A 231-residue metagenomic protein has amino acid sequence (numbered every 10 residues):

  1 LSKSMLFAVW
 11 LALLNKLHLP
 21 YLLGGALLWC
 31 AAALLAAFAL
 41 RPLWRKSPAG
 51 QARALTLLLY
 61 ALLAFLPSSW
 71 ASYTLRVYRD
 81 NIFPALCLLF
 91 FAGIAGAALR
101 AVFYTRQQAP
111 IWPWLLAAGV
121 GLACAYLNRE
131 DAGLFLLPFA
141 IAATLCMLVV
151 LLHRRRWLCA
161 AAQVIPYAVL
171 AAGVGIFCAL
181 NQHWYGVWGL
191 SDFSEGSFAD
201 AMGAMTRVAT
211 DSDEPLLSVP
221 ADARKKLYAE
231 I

Functional and structural regions predicted by a protein language model:
L1-W10, K16: Extracytoplasmic catalytic/substrate-binding loops of multi-pass membrane glycan-assembly enzymes
S2, G24-L28, L62-I94, C124-P138: Multi-pass, polyprenyl lipid-linked donor-dependent membrane glycosyltransferases
L23-A49, L89, G93: Transmembrane-helix motifs of polytopic, lipid-linked glycan transferases
A52-L55, Q108-W114, L151-V169: Membrane-interfacial entry segments at the cytosolic side of transmembrane helices
F90-P113: Membrane-interface transmembrane helices that cradle and orient dolichyl/undecaprenyl
W114-R129, L170-F177: Membrane-interface alpha helices of multi-pass inner-membrane proteins
L136-L148: Hydrophobic transmembrane alpha-helices of multi-pass, membrane-embedded glycosylation machinery
Y167-I231: Juxtamembrane membrane-water interface segments immediately following transmembrane helices in multi-pass
